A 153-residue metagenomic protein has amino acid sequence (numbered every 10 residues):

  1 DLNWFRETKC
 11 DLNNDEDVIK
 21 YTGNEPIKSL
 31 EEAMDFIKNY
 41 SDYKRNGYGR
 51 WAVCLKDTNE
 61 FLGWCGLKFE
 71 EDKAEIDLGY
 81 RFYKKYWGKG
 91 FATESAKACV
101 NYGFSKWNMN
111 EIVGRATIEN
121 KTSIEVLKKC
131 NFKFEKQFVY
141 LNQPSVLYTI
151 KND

Functional and structural regions predicted by a protein language model:
D1-T8, L12-Y21, C54-D153: Acyl-donor (CoA/ACP) binding surface of acyl/acetyltransferases
L12-N14, S29, G49: Short charge-dense sequence patches
D17-N39: Conserved GNAT-fold acetyl-CoA-binding loop/helix
E31-M34, D42-R45, F61, K133: PAS/LOV-family and closely related PAS-like sensory domains
K38-A52: A short helix-loop-beta-strand connector motif used in the catalytic cores of GNAT acetyltransferases and, in some
